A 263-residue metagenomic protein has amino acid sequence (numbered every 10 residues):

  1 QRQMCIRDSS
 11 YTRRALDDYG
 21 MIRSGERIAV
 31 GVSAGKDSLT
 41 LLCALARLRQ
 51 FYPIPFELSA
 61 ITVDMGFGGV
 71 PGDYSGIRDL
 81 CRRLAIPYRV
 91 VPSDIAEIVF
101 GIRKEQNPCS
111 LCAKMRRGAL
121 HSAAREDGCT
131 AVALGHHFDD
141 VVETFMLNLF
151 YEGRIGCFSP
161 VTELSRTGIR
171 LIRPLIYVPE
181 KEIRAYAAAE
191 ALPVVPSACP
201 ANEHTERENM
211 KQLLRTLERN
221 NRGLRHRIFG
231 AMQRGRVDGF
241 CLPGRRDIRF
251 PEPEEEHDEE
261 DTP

Functional and structural regions predicted by a protein language model:
Q3, R7-L147, Y151-R154, K181-A189 (+1 more regions): ATP-dependent adenylation/nucleotidyltransferase module used to activate substrates
G20, S24, P53, R154 (+4 more regions): Residue-level signal for secondary-structure boundary elements
G35-L39, M65, K104-E105, L147 (+6 more regions): Short amphipathic alpha-helical patches
E57-L58, A131, D139-R219: Catalytic subdomain that performs nucleotidyl-dependent activation
M65-F67, I95-E97, T162-S165, V178 (+2 more regions): Residue-level detector of flexible, active-site-proximal loop/helix-junction positions within diverse enzyme catalytic
E105-C109, L134-H136, Y177-E180, N220-G223 (+1 more regions): A general structural signal for short secondary-structure boundary/capping elements
A113-R125, V161-T167, L214, E218-Q233: Short, basic, helix/turn surface patches
L192-P263: The feature marks non-catalytic terminal segments
